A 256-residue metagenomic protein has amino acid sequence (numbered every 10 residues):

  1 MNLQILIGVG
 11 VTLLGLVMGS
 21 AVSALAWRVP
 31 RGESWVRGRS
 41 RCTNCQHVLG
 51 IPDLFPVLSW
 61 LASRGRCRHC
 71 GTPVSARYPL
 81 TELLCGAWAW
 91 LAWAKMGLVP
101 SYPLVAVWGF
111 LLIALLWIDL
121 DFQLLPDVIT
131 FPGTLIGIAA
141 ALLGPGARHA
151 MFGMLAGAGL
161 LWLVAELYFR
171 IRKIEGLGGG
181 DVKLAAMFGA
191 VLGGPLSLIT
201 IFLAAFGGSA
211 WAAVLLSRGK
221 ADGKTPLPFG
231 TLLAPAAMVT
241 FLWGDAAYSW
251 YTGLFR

Functional and structural regions predicted by a protein language model:
M1-V17, A89, W93-A94, I138-L143 (+1 more regions): Hydrophobic alpha-helical transmembrane segments
V11, Y102-S209, S249-R256: Functional transmembrane core segments of multi-pass inner-membrane proteins
M18-S23, C85, A89, A140 (+5 more regions): Alpha-helical transmembrane segments of multipass membrane proteins
V22-R77, F229: Membrane-proximal soluble regions of multi-pass membrane proteins
S23-R28, R64-T72, L112-F122, L163-E175 (+1 more regions): C-terminal ends of transmembrane helices
S75-T81, D127: Select subsegments of transmembrane alpha-helices in polytopic membrane proteins, especially boundary-proximal
L91-L104: Transmembrane helix-loop-helix
G178-K183, A213-V239: Interfacial loop-to-transmembrane junctions
